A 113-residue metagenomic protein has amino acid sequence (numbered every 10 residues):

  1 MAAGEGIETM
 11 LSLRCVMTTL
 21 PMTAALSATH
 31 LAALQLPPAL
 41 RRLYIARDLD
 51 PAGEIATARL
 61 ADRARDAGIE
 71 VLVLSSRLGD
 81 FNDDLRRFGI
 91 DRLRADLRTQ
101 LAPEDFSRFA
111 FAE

Functional and structural regions predicted by a protein language model:
M1-A2, L43: Short active-site oxyanion
I7-E113: TOPRIM fold recognition
